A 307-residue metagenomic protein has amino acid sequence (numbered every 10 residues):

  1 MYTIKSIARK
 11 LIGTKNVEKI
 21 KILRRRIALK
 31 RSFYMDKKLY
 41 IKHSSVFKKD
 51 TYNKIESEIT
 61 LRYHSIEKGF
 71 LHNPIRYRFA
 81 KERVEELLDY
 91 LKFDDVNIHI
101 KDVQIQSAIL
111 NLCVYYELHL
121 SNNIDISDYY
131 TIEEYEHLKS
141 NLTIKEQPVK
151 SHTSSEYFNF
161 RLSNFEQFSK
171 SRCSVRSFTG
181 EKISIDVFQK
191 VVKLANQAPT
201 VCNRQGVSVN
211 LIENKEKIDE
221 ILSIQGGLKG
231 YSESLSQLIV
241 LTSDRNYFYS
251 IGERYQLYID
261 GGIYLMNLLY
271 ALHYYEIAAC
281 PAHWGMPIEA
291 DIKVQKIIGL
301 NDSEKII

Functional and structural regions predicted by a protein language model:
M1-I307: Acidic, surface-exposed loops and disordered segments
